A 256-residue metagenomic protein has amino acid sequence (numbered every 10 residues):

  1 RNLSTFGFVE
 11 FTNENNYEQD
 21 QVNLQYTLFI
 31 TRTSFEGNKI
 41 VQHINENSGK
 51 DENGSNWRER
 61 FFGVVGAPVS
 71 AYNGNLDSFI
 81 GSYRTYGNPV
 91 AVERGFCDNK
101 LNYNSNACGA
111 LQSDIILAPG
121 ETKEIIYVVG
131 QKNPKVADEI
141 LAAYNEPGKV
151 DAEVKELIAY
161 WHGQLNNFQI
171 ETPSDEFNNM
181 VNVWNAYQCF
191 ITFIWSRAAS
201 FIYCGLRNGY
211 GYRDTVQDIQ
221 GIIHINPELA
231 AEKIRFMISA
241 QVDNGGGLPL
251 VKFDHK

Functional and structural regions predicted by a protein language model:
R1, I115-N133: Short Pro-Gly-centered flexible turn/kink motifs
N2-R94, A137-S174: Polysaccharide-binding surfaces and accessory modules of carbohydrate-active proteins
F6-E10, Q131-K132, A143-Y144, R235-A240: Amphipathic alpha-helical scaffolding segments
V9-T12, S48-K50, K123, Q131-K135 (+2 more regions): Short loop/turn segments at secondary-structure transitions that flank enzyme active sites
F62-G66, L111, V129: Short beta-strand element of the conserved SAM-dependent methyltransferase core
E93-C97, F193: Short, positively charged
D98-N102, Q112-L117: Beta-strand-rich interaction surfaces with strong enrichment in secreted/lumenal proteins
N104-C108, E121, H162-K256: Substrate-binding groove/exosite segments of carbohydrate-active enzymes
